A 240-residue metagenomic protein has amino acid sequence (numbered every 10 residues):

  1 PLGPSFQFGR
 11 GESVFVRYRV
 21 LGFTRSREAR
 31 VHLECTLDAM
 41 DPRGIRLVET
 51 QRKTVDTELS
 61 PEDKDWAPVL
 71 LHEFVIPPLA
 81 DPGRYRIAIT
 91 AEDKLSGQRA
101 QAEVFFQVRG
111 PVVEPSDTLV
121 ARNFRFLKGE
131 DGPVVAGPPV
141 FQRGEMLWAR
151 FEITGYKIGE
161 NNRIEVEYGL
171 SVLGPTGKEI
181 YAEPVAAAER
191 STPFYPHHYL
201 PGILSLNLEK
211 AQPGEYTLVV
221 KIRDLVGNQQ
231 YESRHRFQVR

Functional and structural regions predicted by a protein language model:
P1-R240: Intrinsically disordered, low-complexity terminal regions enriched in Ser/Thr/Pro/Gly and charged residues
